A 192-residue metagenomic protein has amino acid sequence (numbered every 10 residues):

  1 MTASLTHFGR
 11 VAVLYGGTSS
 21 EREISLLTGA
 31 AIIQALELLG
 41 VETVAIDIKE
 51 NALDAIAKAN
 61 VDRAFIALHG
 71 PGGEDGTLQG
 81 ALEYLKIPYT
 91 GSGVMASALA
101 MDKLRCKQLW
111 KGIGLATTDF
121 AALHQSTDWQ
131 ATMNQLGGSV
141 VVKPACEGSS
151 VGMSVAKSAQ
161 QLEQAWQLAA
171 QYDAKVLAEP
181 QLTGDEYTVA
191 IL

Functional and structural regions predicted by a protein language model:
M1-G112, A122-T132: ATP-binding N-terminal substructure of ATP-dependent carboxylate-amine bond-forming enzymes
L14, K143-A145, E179: Short beta-strand segments
L38-V41, L115, A170-A174: Generic secondary-structure signature for well-ordered alpha-helical cores
T43, P88-Y89, T117, V140 (+1 more regions): Hydrophobic beta-strand scaffold residues
M95, L123-D128, A145-S149, A159-Q161 (+1 more regions): Short acidic/polar capping segments at secondary-structure boundaries
L99, V155-S158: A structural signal for short, well-ordered beta-strand elements
G112-G148, S154: Rossmann-like NAD(P)H-binding beta-loop-alpha module
K157-L192: Phosphate-binding site of ATP-dependent enzymes
